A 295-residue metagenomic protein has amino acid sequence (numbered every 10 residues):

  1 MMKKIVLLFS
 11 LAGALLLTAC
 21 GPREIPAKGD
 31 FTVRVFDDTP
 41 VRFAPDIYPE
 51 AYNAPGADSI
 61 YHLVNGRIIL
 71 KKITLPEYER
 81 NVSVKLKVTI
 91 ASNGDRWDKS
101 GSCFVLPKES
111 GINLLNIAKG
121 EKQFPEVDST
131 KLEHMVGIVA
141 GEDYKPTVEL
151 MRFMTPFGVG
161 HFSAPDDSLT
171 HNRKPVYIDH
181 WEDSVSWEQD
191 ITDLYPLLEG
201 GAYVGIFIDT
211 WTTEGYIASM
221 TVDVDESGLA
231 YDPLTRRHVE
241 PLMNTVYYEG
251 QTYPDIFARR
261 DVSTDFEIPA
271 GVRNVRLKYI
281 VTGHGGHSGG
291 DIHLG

Functional and structural regions predicted by a protein language model:
M1-K28: Bacterial Sec-dependent N-terminal signal peptides
C20-G295: Extracellular/secretory-pathway and virion-surface proteins
